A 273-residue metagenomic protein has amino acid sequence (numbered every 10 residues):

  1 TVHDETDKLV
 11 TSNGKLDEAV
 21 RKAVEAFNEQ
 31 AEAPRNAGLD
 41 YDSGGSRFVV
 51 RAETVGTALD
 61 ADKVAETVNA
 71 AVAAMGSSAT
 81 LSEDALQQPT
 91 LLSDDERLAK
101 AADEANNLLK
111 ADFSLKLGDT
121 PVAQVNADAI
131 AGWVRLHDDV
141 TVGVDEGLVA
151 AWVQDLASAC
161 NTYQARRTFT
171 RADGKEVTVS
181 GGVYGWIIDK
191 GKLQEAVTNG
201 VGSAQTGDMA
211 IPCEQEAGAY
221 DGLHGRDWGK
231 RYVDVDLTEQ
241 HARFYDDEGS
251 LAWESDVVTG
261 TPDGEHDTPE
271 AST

Functional and structural regions predicted by a protein language model:
T1-T273: Surface-exposed, secretory/extracytoplasmic low-complexity segments enriched in Ser/Thr/Asn/Gly/Pro
